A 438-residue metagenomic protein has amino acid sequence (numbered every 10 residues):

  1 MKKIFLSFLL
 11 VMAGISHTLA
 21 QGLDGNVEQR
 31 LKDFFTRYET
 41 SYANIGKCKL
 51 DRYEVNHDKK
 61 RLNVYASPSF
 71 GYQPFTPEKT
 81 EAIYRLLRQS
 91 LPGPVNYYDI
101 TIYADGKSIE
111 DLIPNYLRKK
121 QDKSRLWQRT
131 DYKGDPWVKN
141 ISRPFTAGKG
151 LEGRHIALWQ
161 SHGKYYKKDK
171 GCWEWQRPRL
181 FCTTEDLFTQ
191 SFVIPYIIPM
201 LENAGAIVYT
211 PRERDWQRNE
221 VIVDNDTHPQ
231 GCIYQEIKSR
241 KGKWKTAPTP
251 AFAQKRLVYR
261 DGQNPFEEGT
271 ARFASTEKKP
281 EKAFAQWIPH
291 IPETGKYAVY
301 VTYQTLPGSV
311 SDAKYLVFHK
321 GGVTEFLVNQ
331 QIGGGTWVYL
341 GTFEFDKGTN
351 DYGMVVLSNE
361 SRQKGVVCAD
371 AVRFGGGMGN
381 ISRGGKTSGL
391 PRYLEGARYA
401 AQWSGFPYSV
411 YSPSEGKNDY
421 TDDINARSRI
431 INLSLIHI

Functional and structural regions predicted by a protein language model:
Q21-K59, G134-P136, L433: N-proximal, solvent-exposed amphipathic alpha-helical segments enriched in charged/polar residues
A66, Y72-E174, G375-K386, L390: Non-catalytic propeptide/linker segments at domain boundaries
Q263-A283: Extracellular beta-rich ligand/substrate-recognition surface
A283-P307: A short beta-strand element within beta-rich, extracytoplasmic domains of secreted/secretory-pathway proteins
P307-V323: Short, surface-exposed beta-strand/strand-loop-strand elements in extracellular ectodomains
K320-T349: Extracellular carbohydrate recognition and processing domains and analogous Trp-centered ligand-binding platforms
V356-G365: Short beta-strand-plus-loop segments that form exposed binding edges in beta-rich domains
I436-I438: Conserved small/polar residues in nucleotide/adenosyl-binding loops
